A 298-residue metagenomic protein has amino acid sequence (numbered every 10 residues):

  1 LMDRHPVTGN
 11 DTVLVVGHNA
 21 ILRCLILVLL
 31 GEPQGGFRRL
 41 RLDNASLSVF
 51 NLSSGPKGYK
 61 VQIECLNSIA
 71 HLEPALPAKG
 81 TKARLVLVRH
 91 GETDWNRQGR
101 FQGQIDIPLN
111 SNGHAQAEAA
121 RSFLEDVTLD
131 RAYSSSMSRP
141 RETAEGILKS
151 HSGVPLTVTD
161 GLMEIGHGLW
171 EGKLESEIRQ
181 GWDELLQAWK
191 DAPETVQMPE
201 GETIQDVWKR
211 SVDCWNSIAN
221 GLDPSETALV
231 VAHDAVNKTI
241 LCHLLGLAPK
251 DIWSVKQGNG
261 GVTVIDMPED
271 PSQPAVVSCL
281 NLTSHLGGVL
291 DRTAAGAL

Functional and structural regions predicted by a protein language model:
L1, G113-V127, C214-A219: ANL superfamily AMP-binding
M2-D11, D126-T128, I218-E226: Glycine-rich phosphate-binding loop signature in dinucleotide/nucleotide-binding domains
V7-A20, L85, P224-A235: Generic beta-sheet signal
G9-D11, L27-R89, R97-R100, G168-E177 (+2 more regions): Acidic, low-complexity terminal tails and accessory targeting/binding regions of phosphate-metabolizing enzymes
H114, M137, R179, I204-V212: Amphipathic, non-transmembrane alpha-helical scaffold segments
E118-Q187: Phosphate-coordination/substrate-recognition cap region in phosphate-metabolizing enzymes
L185-D206: Short glycine/proline- and acidic residue-enriched helix-loop micro-motifs that form flexible lids or anion-recognition
